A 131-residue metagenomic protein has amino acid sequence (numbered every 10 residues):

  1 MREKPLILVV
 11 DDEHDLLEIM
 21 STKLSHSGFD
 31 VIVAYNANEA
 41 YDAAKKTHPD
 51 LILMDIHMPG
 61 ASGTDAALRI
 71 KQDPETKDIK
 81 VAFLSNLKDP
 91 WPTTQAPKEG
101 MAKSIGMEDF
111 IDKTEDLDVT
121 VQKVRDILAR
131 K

Functional and structural regions predicted by a protein language model:
M1-L6, D116-K131: Non-catalytic signal-transmission and effector/linker regions of two-component phosphorelay proteins
E3-D15, M20-L24: Conserved acidic segment of CheY-like receiver
E13, I56-H57: The short loop immediately C-terminal to the conserved phospho-acceptor aspartate in CheY-like receiver
L17, P59, L68, K77: The feature encodes the CheY-like receiver
G28-Y35, A43: Short hydrophobic/Thr-rich beta-strand motif most characteristic of the beta2 strand and flanking loop of CheY-like
Y35-E39, S62-L68: Acidic catalytic/metal-coordinating carboxylates
D55, S85: Active-site residues of response regulator receiver
D65, L87-I111, E115-Q122: Alpha4 helix (beta4-alpha4-beta5 surface) of REC/receiver domains from two-component response regulators
